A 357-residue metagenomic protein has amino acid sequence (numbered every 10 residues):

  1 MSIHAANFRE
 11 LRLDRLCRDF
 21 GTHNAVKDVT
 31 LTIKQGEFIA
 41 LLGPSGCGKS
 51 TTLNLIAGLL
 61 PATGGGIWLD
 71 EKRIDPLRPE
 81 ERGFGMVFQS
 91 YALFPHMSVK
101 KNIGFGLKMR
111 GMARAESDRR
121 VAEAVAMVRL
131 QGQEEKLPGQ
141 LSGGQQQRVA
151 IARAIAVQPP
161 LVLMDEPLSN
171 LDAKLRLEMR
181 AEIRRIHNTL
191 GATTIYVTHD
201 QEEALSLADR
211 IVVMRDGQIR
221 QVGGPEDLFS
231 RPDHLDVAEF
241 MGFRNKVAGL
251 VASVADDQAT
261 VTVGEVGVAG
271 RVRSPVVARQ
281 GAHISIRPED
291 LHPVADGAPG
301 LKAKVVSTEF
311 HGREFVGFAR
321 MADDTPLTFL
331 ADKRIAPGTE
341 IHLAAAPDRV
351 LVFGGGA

Functional and structural regions predicted by a protein language model:
R12, T32, W68, H342-A344: ABC ATPase nucleotide-binding domain
V29-A40, F94: Pre-Walker A (P-loop) beta-loop-beta motif of ABC nucleotide-binding domains
F38, L77-E239: ABC ATPase nucleotide-binding domains
L42-P44: The feature captures the beta-strand-to-loop junction immediately N-terminal to the Walker
A57: Helix-to-loop junction immediately C-terminal to a conserved catalytic motif
G65-R73: Conserved ABC transporter NBD signature motif
R244-K246, S253-A357: Non-catalytic connector elements of ABC transporters
